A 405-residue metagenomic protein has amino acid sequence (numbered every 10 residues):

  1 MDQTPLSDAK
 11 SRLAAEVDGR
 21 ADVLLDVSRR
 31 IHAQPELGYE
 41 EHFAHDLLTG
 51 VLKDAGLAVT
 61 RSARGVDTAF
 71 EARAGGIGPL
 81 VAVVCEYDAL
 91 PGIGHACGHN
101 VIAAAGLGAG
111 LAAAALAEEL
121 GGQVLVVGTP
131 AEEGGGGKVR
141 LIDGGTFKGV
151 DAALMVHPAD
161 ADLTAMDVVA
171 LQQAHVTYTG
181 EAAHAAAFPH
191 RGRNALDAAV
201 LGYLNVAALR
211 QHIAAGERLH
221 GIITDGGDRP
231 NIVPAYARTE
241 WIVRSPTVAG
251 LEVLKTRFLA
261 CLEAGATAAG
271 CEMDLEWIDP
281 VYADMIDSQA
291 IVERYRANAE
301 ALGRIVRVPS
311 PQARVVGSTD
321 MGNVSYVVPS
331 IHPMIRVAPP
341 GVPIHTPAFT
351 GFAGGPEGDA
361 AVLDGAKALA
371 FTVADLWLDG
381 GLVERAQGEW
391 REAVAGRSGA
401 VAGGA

Functional and structural regions predicted by a protein language model:
Q3-G121: Acidic/His- and Gly-rich active-site-bordering loop/insert found across diverse amide/peptide-bond hydrolases
P5, L196, V200-A405: Metal-dependent amide/peptide-bond hydrolase catalytic core, centered on the "pita-bread" metallohydrolase fold
H32-Q34, D88, H95, H99 (+5 more regions): Histidine-centered active-site/metal-ligand motif
Q34-Y39, A131-E132, A161-L163, G227-P230 (+2 more regions): Short, small-residue-enriched loops and turns at beta-alpha junctions that line or gate enzyme active sites
T60, V127, D274-E276: General small-molecule cofactor/ligand-binding pocket signal
T68-E71, D88-A96, N100-V101, G106-L107 (+3 more regions): Histidine/acidic-residue-rich, glycine-tolerant segments that coordinate divalent metal ions
A74-E86, A165-Y178, A338-A348: Acidic-glycine-rich active-site phosphate/pyrophosphate-binding loop
